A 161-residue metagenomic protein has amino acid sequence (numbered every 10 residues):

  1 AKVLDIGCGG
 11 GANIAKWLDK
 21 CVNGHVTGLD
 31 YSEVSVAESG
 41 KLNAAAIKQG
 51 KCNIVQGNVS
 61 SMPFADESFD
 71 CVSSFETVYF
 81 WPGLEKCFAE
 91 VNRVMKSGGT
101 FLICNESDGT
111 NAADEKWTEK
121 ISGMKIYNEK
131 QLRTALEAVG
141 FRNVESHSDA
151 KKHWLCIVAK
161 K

Functional and structural regions predicted by a protein language model:
K2, G99-T100: Short glycine-centered segments of the SAM/dcSAM-binding site in methyltransferase folds
L4-S61: Class I SAM-dependent methyltransferase SAM/SAH-binding core
K48-Q49, A65, R142: Conserved H-loop
S60-C71: A short acidic, Gly/Pro-enriched loop at the edge of an enzyme's catalytic core that lines a small-molecule cofactor
C71-L84: A short SAM/SAH-binding and catalytic strip from SAM-dependent methyltransferases
E85-S97: A short glycine-rich, Lys/Arg-flanked "PGG" loop and its adjoining helix->strand segment in the class I
T100-I157: C-terminal alpha-helical "lid/dimerization" subdomain adjacent to the S-adenosyl-L-methionine
A159-K161: C-terminal beta-strand of the catalytic ATP-binding
